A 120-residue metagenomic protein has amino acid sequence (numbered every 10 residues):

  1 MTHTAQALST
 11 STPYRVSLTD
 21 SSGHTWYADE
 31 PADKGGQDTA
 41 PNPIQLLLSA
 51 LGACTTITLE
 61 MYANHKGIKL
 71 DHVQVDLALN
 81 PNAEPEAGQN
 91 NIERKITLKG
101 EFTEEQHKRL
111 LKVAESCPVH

Functional and structural regions predicted by a protein language model:
M1-S49, E60-H120: Extended beta-strand/beta-hairpin segments
I57: Short glycine/serine/threonine-rich phosphate/pyrophosphate-binding segments that cradle anionic phosphate groups
